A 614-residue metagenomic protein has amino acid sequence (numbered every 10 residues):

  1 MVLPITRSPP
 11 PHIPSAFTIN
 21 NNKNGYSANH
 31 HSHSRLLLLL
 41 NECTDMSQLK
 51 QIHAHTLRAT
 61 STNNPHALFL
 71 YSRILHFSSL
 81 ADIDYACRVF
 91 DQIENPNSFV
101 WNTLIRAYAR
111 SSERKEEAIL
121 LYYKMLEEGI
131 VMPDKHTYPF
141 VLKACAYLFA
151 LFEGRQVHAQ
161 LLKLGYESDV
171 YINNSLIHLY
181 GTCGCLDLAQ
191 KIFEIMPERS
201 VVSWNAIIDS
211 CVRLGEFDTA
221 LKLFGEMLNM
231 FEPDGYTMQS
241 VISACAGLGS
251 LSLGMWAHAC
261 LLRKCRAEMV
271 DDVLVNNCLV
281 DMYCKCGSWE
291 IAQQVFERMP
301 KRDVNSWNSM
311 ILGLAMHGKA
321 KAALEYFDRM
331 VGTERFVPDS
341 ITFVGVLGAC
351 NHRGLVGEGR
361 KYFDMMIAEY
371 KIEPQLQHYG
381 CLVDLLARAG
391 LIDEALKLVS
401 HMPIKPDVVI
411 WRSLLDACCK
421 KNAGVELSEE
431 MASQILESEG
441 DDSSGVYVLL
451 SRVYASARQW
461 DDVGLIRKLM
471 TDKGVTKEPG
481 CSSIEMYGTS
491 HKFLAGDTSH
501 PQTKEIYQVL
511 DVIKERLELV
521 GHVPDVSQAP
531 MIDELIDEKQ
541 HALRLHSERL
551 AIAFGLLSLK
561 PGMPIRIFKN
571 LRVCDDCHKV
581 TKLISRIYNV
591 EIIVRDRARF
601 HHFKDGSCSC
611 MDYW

Functional and structural regions predicted by a protein language model:
V2-S200, A206-W614: Terminal (and in a subset, N-terminal) low-complexity or junction segments at the ends of helical repeat RNA-binding
